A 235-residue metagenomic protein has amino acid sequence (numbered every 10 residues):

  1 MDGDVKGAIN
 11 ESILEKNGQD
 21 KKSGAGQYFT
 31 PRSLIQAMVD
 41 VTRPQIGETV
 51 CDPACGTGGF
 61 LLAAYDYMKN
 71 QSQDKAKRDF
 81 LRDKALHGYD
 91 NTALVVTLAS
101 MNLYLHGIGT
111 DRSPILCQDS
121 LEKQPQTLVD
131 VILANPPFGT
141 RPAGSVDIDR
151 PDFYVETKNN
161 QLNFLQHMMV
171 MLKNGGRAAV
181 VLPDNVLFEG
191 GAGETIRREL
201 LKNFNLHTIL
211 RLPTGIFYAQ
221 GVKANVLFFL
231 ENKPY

Functional and structural regions predicted by a protein language model:
M1-G18: Long recognition/docking surfaces used for binding and targeting
K16-Q19, G144-R150: Gly-rich Lys/Arg/Thr-decorated short loops/hinges at beta-loop-alpha junctions or inter-strand turns that position
G24-A134, G139-R141, R150, K158 (+5 more regions): Conserved S-adenosyl-L-methionine
L172-A178: Short glycine-dipeptide loop
L212-F217: Short, solvent-exposed loop/turn elements at beta->coil junctions and helix N-caps that rim active or binding pockets
Y218-Y235: Flexible, glycine-/basic-rich loop-and-beta segments that form/coincide with the SAM-dependent methyltransferase
